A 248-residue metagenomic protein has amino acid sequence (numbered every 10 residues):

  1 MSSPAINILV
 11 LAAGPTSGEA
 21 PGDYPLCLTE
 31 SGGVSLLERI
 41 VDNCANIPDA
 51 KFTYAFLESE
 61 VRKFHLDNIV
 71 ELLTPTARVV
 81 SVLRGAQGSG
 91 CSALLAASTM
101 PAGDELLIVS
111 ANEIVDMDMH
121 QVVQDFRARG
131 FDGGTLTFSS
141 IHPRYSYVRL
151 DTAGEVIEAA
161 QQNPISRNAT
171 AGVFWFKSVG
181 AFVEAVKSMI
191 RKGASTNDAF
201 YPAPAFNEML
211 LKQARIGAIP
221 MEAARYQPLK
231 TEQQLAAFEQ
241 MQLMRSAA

Functional and structural regions predicted by a protein language model:
M1-G18, T29-E30, V34-E105: Conserved N-terminal catalytic core of the sugar/cofactor nucleotidyltransferase
S2-L9, T170-A248: Conserved alpha/beta core of the MobA/IspD/sugar-nucleotide pyrophosphorylase nucleotidyltransferase superfamily
D23-L28, I190-K192: Short glycine-enriched, charge-decorated loop/helix-capping segments at active-site entrances that position
L28, V148-L150, A218: A structural signal for short hydrophobic beta-strand segments in well-ordered beta-sheet cores
L37, A96, N112, V148 (+1 more regions): Residue-level signal for inorganic ion chemistry
L94-L95, Q121, A205, A237: Alpha-helical elements of Rossmann-like donor-binding domains used by nucleotide-donor carbohydrate transfer enzymes
G103-I114: Short beta-strand-to-loop acidic/aromatic patch adjacent to the donor-nucleotide binding site
D116-G193: Conserved core of the sugar-phosphate nucleotidyltransferase
